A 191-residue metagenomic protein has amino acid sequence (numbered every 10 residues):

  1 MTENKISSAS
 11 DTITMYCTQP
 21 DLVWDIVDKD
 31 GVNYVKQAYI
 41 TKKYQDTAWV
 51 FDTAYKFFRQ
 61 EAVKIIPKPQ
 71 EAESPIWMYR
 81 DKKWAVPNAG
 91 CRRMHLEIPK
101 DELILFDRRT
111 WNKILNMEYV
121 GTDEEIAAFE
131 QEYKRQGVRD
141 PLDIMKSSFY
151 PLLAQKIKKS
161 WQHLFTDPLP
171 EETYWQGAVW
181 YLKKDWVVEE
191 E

Functional and structural regions predicted by a protein language model:
K5-I13, Q19-W49, A72-S74, W84-R93 (+1 more regions): Conserved NAD+-utilizing ADP-ribose enzyme module
V50-K83: Short, well-structured hydrophobic secondary-structure segments
